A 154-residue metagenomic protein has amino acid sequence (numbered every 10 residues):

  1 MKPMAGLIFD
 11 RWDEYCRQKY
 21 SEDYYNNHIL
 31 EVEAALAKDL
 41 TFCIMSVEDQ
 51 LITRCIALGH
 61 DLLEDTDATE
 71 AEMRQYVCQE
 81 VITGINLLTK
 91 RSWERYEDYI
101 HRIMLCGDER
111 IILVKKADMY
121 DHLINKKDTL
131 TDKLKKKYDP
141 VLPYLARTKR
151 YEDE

Functional and structural regions predicted by a protein language model:
M1-E154: Active-site helical microenvironments for divalent-metal-assisted chemistry
